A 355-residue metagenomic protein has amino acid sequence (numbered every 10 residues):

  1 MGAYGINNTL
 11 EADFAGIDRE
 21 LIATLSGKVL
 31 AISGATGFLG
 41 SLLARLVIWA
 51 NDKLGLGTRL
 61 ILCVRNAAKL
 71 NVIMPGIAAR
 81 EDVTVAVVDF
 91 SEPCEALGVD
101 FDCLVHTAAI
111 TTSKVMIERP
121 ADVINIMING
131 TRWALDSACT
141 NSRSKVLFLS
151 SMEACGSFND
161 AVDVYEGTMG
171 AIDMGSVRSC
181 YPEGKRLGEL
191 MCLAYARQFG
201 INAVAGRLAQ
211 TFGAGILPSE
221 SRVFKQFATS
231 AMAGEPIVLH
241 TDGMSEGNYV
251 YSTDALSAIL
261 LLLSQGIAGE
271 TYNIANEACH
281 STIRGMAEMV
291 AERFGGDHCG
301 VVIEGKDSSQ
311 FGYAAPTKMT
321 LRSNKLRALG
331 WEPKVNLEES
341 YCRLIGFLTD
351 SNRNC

Functional and structural regions predicted by a protein language model:
M1-I22, R45, G55-T58, N336-C355: Amphipathic terminal alpha-helices
V29-W49: N-terminal Rossmann NAD(P)H-binding glycine-rich loop of SDR-like oxidoreductase domains
S33, C63, L104-A108, V146-M152 (+1 more regions): SDR active-site strand-loop-helix element
T84-I126: NAD(P)H-binding glycine-rich loop region in Rossmannoid oxidoreductase-like domains and their noncatalytic homologs
R132-R178: Conserved Rossmann-fold NAD(P)-dependent oxidoreductase catalytic core, especially the SDR/UDP-sugar
F158-G167, L190-G247, S252-L263, E288-F294: NAD(P)-dependent short-chain dehydrogenase/reductase
C180, G184: Active-site helix of classical SDR
A231-C355: C-terminal substrate-binding subdomain of Rossmann-fold SDR/epimerase-dehydratase oxidoreductases
